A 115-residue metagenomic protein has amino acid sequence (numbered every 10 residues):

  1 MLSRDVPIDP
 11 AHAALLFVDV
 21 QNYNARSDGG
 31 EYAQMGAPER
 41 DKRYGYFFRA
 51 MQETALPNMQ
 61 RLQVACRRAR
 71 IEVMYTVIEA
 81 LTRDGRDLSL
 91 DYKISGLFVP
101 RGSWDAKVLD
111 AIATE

Functional and structural regions predicted by a protein language model:
M1-A113: Active-site acidic carboxylates
